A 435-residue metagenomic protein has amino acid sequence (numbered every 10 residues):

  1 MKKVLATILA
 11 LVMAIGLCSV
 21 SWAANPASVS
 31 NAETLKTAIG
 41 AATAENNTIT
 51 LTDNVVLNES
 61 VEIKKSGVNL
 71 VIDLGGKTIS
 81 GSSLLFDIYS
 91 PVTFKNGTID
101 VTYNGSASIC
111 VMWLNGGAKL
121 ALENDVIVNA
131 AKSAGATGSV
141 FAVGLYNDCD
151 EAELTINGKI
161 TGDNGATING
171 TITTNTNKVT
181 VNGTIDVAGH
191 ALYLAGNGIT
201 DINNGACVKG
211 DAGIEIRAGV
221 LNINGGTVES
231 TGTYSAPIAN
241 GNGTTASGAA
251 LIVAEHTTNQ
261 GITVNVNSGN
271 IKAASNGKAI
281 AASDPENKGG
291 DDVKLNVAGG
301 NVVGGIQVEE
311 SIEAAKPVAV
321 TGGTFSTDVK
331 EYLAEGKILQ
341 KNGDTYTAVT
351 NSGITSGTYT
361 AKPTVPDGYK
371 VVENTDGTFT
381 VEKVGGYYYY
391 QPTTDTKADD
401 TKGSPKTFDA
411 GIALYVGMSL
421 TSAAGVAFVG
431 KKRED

Functional and structural regions predicted by a protein language model:
M1-A24, E434-D435: Sec-dependent, cleavable N-terminal signal peptides
I15-A27, G403-A410: Sec-dependent signal peptide cleavage junction
A24-T52: Acidic Gly/Asp/Thr-rich repetitive segments characteristic of extracellular carbohydrate-active and adhesion proteins
A41-L57, N69-K77, G158: Glycine-rich repeat segments that build the extracellular carbohydrate-interaction surface of secreted and virion
I63-D73, D87-T102, C110-K132, S139-N164 (+7 more regions): Surface-exposed loop/turn motifs in large extracellular/passenger domains
G368, T375-T407: C-terminal low-complexity, Ser/Thr- and acidic/Pro-rich disordered "stalk" regions positioned immediately N-terminal
A410-K432: A cross-kingdom C-terminal cell-surface attachment/processing module
